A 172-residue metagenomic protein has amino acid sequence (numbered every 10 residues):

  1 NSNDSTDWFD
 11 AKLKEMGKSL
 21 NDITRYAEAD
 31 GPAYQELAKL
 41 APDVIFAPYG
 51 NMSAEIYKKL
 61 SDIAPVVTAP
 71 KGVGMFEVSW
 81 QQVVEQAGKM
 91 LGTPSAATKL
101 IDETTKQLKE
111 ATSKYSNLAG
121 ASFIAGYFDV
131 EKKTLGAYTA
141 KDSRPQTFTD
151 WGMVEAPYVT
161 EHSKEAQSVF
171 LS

Functional and structural regions predicted by a protein language model:
N1-E36: A short, structured surface patch at a secondary-structure boundary
N3, V44, G50-S53, G72-M75 (+1 more regions): Solvent-exposed loop/turn segments at secondary-structure junctions within structured extracellular/periplasmic domains
W8, P32, E36, E55 (+8 more regions): Extracytoplasmic/secreted proteins, especially bacterial periplasmic and envelope-associated proteins
Y26-A33, H162-S172: Short helix-initiation/N-cap motifs at beta->coil->alpha
Y26-E28, A47, A69: Short beta-strand and adjacent tight-turn residues that come in two discontinuous sequence segments and form the edges
L37, A41-A47, P65, S172: Proline-aspartate-enriched helix->loop->beta-strand connector
I63-E131: Extracytoplasmic substrate-binding proteins
A137-V169: Alpha-helical, coiled-coil/dimerization segments enriched in small aliphatic residues
